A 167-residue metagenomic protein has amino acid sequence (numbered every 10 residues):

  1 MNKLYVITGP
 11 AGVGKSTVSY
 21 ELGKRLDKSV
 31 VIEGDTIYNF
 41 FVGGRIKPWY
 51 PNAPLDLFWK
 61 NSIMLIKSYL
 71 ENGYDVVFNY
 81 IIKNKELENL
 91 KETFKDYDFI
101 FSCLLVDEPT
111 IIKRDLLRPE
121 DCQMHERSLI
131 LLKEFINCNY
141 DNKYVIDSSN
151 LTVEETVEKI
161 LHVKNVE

Functional and structural regions predicted by a protein language model:
I7: Hydrophobic anchor at the beta1->P-loop junction of P-loop NTPases
P10: P-loop (Walker A) phosphate-binding loop of NTP-binding proteins
V13: ATP-binding Walker
S16: Walker A/P-loop
Y20-N61: Conserved substrate/cofactor phosphate-moiety recognition/catalytic segment in nucleotide-dependent phosphotransferases
D56-D96, I100: Glycine-rich phosphate-binding loop used to anchor ATP phosphates in small-molecule kinases, encompassing both
K95-D115, I146: Conserved phosphate-donor/acceptor-positioning beta-strand/loop module used by diverse small-molecule
L117-K159, V166-E167: Small-molecule kinase domains that catalyze NTP-dependent phosphoryl transfer to phosphate-bearing small molecules
